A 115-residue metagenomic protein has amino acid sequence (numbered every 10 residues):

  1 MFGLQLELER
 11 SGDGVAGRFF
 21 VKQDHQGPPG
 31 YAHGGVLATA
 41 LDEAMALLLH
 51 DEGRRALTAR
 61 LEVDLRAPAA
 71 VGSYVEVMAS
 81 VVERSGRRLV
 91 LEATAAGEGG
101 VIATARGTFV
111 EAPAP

Functional and structural regions predicted by a protein language model:
M1-Q23: Non-catalytic linker/capping segments at the edges of enzyme domains
D13-V15, L57, V75, L89 (+1 more regions): Hydrophobic core residues within well-ordered beta-strands of beta-rich domains
G14, Y31-A56: Active-site helix/loop of acyl-thioester processing domains in fatty-acid/polyketide metabolism, spanning hotdog-fold
R18-F20, E62-D64, M78-S80, T94 (+1 more regions): Residue-level recognition of well-ordered beta-strand positions that form the cores of beta-sheet-rich folds across
G30-Y31, R88: Short glycine/proline-enriched turns and hinge-like loops at secondary-structure junctions
A44-E76: Hydrophobic beta-strand-centered segment that forms part of the acyl-chain substrate-binding groove
A69-V71, S80-P115: HotDog/MaoC-like acyl-thioester-processing domains
